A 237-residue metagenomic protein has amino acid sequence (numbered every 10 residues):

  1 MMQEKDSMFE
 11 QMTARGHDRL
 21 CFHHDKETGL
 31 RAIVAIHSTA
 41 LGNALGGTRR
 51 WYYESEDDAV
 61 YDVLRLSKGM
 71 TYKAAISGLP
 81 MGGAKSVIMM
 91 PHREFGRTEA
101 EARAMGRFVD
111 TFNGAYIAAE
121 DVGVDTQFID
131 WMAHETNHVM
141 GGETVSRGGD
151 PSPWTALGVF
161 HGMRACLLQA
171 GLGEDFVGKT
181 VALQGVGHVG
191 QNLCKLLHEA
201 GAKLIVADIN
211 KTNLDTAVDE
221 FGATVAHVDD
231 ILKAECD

Functional and structural regions predicted by a protein language model:
M1-R147: N-terminal ligand-binding/catalytic initiation module
D150-D237: Glycine-rich phosphate/diphosphate-binding loop of Rossmann-like nucleotide-binding domains
